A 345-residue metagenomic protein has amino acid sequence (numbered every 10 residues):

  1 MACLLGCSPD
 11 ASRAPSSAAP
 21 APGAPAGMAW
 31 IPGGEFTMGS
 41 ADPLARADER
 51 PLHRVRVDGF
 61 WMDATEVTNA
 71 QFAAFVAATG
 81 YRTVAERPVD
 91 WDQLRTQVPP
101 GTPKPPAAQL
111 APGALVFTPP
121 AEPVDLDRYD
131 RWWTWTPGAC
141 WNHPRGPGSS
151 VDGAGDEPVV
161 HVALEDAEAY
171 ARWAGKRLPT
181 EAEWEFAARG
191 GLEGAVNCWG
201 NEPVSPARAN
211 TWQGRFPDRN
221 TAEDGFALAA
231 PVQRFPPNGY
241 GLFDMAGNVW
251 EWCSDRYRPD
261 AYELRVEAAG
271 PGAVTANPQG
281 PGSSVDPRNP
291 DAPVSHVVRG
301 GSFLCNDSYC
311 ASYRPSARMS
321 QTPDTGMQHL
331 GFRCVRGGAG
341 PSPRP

Functional and structural regions predicted by a protein language model:
M1-L4: Bacterial N-terminal signal peptides
S8-P9: Bacterial signal peptide processing site
R13-S16, W30-I31, T37, A41-D42 (+4 more regions): Functional-site microenvironments in short loops/helix caps that host divalent-cation chemistry
P20-W30: GGW-centered surface loops in extracellular recognition modules
F60, F75-V84, A174-G175, G340: Short capping motifs at secondary-structure boundaries
A64, N69-V76, A163-A169, E185: Short, solvent-exposed alpha-helical surface patches in non-cytosolic proteins
Q328-S342: Short, structured beta-strand segments at or near domain termini in extracellular proteins/domains
